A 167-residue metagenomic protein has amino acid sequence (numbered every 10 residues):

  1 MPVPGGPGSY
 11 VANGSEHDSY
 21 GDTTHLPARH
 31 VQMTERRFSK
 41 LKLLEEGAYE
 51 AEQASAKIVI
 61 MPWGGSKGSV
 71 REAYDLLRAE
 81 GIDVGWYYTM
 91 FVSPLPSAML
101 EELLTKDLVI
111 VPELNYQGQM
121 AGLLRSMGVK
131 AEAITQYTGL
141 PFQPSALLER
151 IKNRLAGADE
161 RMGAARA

Functional and structural regions predicted by a protein language model:
M1-A167: Flexible, low-complexity linker and terminal segments
